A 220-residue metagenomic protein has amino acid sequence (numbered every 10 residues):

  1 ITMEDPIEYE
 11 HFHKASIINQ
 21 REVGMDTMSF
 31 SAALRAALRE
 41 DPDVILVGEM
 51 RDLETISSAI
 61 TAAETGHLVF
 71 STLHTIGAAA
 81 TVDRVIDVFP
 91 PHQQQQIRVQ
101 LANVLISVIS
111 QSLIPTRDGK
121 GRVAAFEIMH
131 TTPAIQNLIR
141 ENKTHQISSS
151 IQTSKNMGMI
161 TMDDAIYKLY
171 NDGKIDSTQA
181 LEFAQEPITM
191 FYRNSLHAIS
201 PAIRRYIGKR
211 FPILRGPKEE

Functional and structural regions predicted by a protein language model:
I1-E220: Short, flexible helix-loop junctions that flank or precede catalytic/ligand sites
